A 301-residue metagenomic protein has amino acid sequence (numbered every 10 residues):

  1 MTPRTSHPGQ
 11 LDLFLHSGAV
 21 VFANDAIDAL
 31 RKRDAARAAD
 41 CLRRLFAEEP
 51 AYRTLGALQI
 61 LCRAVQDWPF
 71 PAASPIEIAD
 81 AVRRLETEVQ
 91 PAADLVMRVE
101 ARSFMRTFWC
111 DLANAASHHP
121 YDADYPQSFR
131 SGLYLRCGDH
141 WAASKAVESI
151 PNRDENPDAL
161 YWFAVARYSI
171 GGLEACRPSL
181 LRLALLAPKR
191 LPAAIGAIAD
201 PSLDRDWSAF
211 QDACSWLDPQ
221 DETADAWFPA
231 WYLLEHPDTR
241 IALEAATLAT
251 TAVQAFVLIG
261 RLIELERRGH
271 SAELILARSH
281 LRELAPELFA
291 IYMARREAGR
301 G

Functional and structural regions predicted by a protein language model:
L15-F22, A51, A81-A93, H119-S128 (+3 more regions): Generic helix N-cap/helix-start motif at coil->alpha-helix transitions
G18-R37, C41, T87-E100, P126-Y134: Alpha-helical segment of the N-proximal tetratricopeptide repeat
D28-A29, L45, C62, G132-R136 (+1 more regions): Residue-level signature for tetratricopeptide repeat
D34-A35, A51, D139, G172: Residues in the short coil linking paired helices within alpha-helical repeat scaffolds
A35-P71, N152-Y161: Short, charge-rich amphipathic alpha-helical segments embedded in non-transmembrane helical bundles/solenoids
R44-L45, L85-E88, A92, L112-A115 (+3 more regions): Alpha-helical solenoid scaffolds that mediate protein-protein interactions, centered on TPR/SEL1-like repeats but also
R63-P120: A broadly used, surface-exposed interaction patch
E100-S144, L160, I170-G301: Eukaryotic alpha-helical solenoid repeat scaffolds
